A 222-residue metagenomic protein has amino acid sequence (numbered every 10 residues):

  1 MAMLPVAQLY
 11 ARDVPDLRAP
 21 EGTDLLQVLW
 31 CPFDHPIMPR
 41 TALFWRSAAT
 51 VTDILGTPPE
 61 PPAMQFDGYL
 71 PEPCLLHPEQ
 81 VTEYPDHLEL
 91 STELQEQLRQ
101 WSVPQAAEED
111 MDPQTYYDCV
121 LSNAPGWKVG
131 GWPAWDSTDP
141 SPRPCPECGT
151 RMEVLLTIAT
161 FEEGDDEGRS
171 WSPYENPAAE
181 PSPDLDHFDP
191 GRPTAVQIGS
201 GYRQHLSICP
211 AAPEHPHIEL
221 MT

Functional and structural regions predicted by a protein language model:
M1-T222: Preference for intrinsically disordered or flexible, low-complexity segments and adjacent hinge/connector residues
